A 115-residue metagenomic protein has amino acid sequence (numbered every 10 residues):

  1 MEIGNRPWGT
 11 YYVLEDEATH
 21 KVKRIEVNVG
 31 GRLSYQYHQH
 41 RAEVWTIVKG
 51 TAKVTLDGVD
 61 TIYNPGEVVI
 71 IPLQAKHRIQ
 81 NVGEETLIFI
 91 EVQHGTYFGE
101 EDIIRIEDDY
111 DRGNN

Functional and structural regions predicted by a protein language model:
M1-Y37, R41: A short glycine-rich, His/Asp/Glu-containing loop-to-beta-strand
E2-N5, R78-N115: Double-stranded beta-helix
I25, V44, H77: Hydrophobic/aromatic beta-strand elements that line small-molecule binding cavities or substrate pockets in beta-rich
V29-G31, H40-R41, V59, A75-K76 (+1 more regions): A generic "binding-loop/recognition-motif" signal
S34-Y35, V54-T55, I71, H77-G83 (+1 more regions): Short beta-strand His + acidic residue motifs that chelate non-heme Fe in jelly-roll/DSBH and cupin folds
H40-K53, D57-G58: Glycine- and acidic-residue-biased ligand/ion/polar-headgroup-sensing regions
G58-K76: Short acidic-glycine-tyrosine-enriched beta hairpin
